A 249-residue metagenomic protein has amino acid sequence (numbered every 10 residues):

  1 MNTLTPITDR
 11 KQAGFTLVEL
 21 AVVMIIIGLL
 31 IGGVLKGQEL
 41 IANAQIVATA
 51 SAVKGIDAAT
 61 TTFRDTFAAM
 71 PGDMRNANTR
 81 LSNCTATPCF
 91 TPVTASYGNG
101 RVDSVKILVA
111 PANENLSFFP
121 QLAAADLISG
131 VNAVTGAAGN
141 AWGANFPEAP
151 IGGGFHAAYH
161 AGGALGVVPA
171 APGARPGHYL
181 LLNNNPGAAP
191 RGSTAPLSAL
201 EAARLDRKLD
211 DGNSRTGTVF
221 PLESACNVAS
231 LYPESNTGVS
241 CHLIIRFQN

Functional and structural regions predicted by a protein language model:
M1-F15: N-terminal leader/signal peptides at the extreme start of proteins
G14, L20, M24, V47-A50 (+2 more regions): Conserved structured core elements
V18-L20, M24-A44, F63: C-terminal juxtamembrane segment of a hydrophobic transmembrane alpha-helix
A42-I56: Membrane-proximal amphipathic alpha-helices that sit immediately adjacent to an N-terminal transmembrane/signal-anchor
D57-S230: N-terminal pilin/flagellin-like segments and related low-complexity appendage regions
L231-N236: Short, exposed beta-strand-loop hairpins at the edges of beta-sheets in extracellular/periplasmic proteins
T237-N249: Short, low-complexity, Pro/Ser/Thr/Gly-rich segments in the mature regions of secreted, periplasmic
